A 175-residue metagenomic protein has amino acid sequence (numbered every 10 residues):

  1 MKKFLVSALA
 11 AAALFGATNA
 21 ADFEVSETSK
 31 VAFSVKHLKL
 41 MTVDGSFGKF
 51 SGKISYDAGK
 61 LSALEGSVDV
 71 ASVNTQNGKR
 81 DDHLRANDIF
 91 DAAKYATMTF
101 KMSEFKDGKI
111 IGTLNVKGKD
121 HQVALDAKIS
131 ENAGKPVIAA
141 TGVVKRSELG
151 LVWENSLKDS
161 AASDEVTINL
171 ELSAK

Functional and structural regions predicted by a protein language model:
M1-A20: Gram-negative bacterial Sec-dependent N-terminal signal peptides
N19-K175: Low-complexity, acidic/polar, glycine-enriched regions of mature
